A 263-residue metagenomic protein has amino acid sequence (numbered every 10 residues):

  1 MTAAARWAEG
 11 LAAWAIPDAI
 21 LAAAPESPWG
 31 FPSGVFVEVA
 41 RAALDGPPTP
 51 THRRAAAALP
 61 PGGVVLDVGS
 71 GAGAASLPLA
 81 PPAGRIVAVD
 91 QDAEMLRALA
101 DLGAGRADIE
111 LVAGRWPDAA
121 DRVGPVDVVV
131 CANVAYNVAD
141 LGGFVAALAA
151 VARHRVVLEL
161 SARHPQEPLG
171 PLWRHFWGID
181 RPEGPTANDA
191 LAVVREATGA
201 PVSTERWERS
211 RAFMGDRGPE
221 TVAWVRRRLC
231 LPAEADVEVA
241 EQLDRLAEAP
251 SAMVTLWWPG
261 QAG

Functional and structural regions predicted by a protein language model:
M1-L59: Conserved class I S-adenosyl-L-methionine
G63-G71: Conserved class I S-adenosyl-L-methionine
A72-D118: Class I SAM-dependent methyltransferase SAM/SAH-binding core
V128-D140: A short SAM/SAH-binding and catalytic strip from SAM-dependent methyltransferases
G142-V156: A short glycine-rich, Lys/Arg-flanked "PGG" loop and its adjoining helix->strand segment in the class I
R155-P182: Conserved class I S-adenosyl-L-methionine
E183-T198: Short alpha-helix
S203-G263: Conserved Class I S-adenosyl-L-methionine
